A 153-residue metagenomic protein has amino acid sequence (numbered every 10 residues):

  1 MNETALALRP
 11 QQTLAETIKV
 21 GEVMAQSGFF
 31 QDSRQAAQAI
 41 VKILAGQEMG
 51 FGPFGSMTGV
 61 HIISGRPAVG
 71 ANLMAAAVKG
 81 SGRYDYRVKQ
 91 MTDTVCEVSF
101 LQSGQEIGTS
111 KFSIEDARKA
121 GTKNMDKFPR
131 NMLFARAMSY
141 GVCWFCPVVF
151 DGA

Functional and structural regions predicted by a protein language model:
M1-A153: Polyanion-binding surfaces on beta-sheet-dominated domains and ring/shell assemblies
